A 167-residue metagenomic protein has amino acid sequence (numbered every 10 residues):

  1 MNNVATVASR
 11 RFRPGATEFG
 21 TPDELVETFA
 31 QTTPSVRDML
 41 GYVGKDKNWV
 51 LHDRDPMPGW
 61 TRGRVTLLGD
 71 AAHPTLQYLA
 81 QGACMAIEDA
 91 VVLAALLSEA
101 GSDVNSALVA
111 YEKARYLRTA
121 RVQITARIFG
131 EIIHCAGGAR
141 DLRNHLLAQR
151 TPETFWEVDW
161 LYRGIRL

Functional and structural regions predicted by a protein language model:
M1-L167: FAD-dependent flavoprotein oxygenase/oxidase catalytic domain
